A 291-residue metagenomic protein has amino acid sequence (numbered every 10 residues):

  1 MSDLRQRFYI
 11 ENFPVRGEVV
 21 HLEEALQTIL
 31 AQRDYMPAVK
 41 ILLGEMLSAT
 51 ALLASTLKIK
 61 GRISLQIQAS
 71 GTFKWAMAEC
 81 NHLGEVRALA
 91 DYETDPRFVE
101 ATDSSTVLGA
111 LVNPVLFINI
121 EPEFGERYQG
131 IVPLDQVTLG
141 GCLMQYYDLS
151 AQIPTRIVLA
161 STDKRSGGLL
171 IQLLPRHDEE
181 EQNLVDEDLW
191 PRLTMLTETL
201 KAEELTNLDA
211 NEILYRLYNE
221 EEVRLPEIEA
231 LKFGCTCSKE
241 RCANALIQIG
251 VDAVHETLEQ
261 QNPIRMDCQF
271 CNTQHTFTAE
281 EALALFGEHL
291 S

Functional and structural regions predicted by a protein language model:
M1-E227: Interaction interfaces in information-processing and related assembly proteins
L196-S291: Cys/His-clustered metal-coordination modules, chiefly Zn-binding fingers
